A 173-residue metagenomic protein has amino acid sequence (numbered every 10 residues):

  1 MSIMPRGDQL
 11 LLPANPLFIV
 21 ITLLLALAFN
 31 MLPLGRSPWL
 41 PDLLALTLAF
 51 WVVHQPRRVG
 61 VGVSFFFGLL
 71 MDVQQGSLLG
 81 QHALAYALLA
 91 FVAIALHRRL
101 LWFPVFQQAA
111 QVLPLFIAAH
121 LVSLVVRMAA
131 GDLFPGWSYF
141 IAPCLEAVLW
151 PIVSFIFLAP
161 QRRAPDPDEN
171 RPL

Functional and structural regions predicted by a protein language model:
M1-L173: Terminal, non-globular segments
